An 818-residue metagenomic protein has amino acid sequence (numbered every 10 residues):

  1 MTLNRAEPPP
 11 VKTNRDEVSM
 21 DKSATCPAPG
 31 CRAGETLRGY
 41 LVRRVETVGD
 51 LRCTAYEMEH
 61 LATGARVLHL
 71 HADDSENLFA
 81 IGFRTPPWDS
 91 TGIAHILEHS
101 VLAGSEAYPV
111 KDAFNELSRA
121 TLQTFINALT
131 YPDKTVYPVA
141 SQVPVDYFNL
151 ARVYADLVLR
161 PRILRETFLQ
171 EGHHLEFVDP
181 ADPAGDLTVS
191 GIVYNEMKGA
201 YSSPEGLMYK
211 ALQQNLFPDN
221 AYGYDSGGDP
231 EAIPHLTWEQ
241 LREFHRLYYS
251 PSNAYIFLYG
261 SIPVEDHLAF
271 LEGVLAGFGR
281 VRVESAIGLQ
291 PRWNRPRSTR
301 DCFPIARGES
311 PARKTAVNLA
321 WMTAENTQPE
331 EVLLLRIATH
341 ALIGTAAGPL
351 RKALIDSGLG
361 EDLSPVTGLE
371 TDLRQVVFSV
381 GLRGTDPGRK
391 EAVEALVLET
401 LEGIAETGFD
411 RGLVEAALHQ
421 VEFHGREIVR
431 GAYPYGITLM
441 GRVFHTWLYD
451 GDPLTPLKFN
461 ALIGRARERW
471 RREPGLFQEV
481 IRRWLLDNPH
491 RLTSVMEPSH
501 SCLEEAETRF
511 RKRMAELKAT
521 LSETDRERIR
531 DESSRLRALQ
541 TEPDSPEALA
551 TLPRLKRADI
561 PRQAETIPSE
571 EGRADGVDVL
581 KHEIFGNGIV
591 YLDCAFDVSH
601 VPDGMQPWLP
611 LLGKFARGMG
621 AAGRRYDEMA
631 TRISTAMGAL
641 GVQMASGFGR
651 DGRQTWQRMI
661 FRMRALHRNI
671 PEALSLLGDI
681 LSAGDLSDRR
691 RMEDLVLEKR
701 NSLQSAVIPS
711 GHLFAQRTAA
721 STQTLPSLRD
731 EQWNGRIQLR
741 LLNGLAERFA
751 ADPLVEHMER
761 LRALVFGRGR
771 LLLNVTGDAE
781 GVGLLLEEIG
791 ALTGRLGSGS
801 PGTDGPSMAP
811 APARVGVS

Functional and structural regions predicted by a protein language model:
N4, K12-F114, P138-Q142, R152-A155 (+9 more regions): His/Glu-rich zincin catalytic helix
P8: Cationic, low-complexity basic patches in intrinsically disordered or flexible, solvent-exposed regions
E76-P86, D112-R160, E166-D179, G206-E231 (+8 more regions): M16 family metallopeptidases and their MPP-like homologs
K198-G199: Helix-loop-helix module between adjacent transmembrane segments
M208, L212, I233-H245, A750-R762: Structured alpha-helical segments in the cores of large, soluble enzyme domains
